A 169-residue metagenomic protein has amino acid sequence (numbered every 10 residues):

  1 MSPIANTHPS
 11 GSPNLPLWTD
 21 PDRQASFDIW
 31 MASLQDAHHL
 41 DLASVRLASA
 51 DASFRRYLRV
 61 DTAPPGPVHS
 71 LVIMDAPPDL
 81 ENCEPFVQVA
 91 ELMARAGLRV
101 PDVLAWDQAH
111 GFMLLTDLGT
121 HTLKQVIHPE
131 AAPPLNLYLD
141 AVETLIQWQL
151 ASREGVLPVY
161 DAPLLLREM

Functional and structural regions predicted by a protein language model:
M1-N6, W148-S152: Short, compositionally biased low-complexity segments
S2-L40: Juxta-kinase regulatory segment immediately upstream of eukaryotic protein kinase catalytic domains
L15, H38-V45, G155-L166: Short, charged low-complexity linear motifs
L17, L47, A76-D79: Short, charged/polar micro-motifs that form catalytic or ligand-binding hotspots
Q35, L47, V103: Short, flexible, glycine/charge-rich loop motifs used to bind or transfer phosphoryl groups or to couple energy/partner
A37, A48, A94-A96: Short, solvent-exposed secondary-structure boundary motifs
L40-L58: ATP-binding glycine-rich phosphate-binding loop
L58-M169: ATP-binding pocket architecture of kinase catalytic cores
